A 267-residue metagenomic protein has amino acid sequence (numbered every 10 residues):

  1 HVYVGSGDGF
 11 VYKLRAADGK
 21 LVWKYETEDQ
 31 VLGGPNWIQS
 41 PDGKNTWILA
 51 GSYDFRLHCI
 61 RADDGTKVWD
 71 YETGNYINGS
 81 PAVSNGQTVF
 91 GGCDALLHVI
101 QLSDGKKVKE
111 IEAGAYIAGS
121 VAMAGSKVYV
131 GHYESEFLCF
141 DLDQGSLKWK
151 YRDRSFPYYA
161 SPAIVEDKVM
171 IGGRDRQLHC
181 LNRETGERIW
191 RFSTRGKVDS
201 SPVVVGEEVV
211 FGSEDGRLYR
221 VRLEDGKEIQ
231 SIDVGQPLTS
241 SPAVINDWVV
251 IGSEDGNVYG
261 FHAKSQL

Functional and structural regions predicted by a protein language model:
H1-Y12, Y25-H58, Y71-H98, E110-L138 (+5 more regions): Repeat-blade elements of multi-bladed beta-propeller folds
R15-D18, R61-D64, Q101-G105, D141-G145 (+3 more regions): Short loop/turn segments that connect beta-strands within beta-propeller blades
K20-T27, T66-T73, K106-A113, S146-D153 (+3 more regions): Aromatic (tryptophan-biased) beta-strands that constitute blades/sheets of beta-rich domains
V221-A243: Short cationic/low-complexity microdomains
